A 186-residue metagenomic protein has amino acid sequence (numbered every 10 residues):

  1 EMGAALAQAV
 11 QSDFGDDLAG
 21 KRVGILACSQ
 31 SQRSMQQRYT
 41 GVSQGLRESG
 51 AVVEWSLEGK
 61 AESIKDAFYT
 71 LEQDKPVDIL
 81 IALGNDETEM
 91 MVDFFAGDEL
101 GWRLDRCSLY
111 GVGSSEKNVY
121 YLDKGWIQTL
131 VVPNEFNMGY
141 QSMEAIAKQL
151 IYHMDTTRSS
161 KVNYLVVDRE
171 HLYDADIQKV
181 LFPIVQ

Functional and structural regions predicted by a protein language model:
E1-G20, K65, G113-N118, P133-I151: Hydrophobic alpha-helical segments within soluble ligand-binding/sensing domains
M2-L6, R33-A51, M90, F94: Short, solvent-exposed amphipathic alpha-helices that sit in or adjacent to ligand/effector-binding or catalytic
Q8-D16, S43, R47, Y69-P76 (+4 more regions): Sec-exported extracytoplasmic/periplasmic mature domains
A19-R22, R47-V53, K75-I79, L104-S108 (+1 more regions): Loop/turn elements at helix/coil->beta-strand transitions in domains of secreted/extracellular proteins
K21-S31: Short beta-strand segments enriched in small/hydrophobic residues
V23-I25, V42-E62: Short beta-strand elements in bilobed, periplasmic/extracellular small-molecule ligand-binding domains
V42, G59-V119: Hydrophobic alpha-helical
N134-Q186: Hinge/cleft segment of the Venus flytrap/periplasmic-binding protein
